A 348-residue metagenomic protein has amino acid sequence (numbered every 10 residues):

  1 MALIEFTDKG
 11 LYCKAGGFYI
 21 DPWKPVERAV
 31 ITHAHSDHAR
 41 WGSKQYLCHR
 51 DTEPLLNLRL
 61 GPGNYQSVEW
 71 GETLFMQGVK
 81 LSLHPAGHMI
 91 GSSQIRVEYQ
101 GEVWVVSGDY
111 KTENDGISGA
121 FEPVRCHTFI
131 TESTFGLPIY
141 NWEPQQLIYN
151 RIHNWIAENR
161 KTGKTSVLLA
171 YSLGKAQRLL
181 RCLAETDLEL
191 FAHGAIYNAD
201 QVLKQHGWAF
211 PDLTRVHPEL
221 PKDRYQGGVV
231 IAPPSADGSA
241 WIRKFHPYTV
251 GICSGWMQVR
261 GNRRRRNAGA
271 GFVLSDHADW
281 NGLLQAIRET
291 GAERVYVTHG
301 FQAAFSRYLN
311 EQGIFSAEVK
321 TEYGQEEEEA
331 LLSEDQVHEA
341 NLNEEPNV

Functional and structural regions predicted by a protein language model:
A2-A15, Y19-K24, R28, A34-V167 (+2 more regions): His/Asp/Glu-rich metal-coordinating catalytic cores of metallo-dependent phosphodiesterases/hydrolases acting on
G10-W23, E72-F75, D212-G228, P234-W241: Short acidic low-complexity segments
N57-L58, M76-K80, D115-I117, I139-N141 (+3 more regions): Short, charged, surface-exposed secondary-structure boundary motifs
Y65-E69, D187-G194, G313-E322: Short hydrophobic/aromatic-enriched beta-strand-loop microsegments
G87-V97, Y110, N114-D115, T128 (+4 more regions): Active-site-proximal loop/helix segment associated with metal-binding centers of metalloenzymes
M89-I90, L169-Q177, H299-A304: Gly/Ser/Thr-rich loops at beta-strand to alpha-helix junctions that form or flank small-molecule/cofactor-binding
Y149-G227, I231: Hard-cation-handling environments
E185, V216-V348: C-terminal regulatory/interaction regions
